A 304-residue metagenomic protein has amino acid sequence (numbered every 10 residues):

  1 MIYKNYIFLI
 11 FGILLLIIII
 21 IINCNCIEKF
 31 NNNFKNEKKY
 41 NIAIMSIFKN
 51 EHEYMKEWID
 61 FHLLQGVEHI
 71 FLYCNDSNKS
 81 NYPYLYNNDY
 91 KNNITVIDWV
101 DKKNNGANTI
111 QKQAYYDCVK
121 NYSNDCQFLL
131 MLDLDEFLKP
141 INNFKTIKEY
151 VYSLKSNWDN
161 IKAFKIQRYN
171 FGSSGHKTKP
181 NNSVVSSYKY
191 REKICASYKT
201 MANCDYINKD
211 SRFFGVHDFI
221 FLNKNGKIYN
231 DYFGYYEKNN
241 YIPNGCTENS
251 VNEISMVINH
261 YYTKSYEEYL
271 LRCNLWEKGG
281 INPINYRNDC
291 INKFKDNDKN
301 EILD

Functional and structural regions predicted by a protein language model:
N5-L63: N-proximal low-complexity "stem/linker" segments adjacent to membrane-targeting elements
D60-Q65, L85-K91, K148-N157: Short, surface-exposed basic-aromatic patches at helix termini and helix-loop junctions that form
E68-H69, Q127, K162: Short acidic/polar active-site loop segments enriched in Thr and Asp
E68-S77, I97-V100: Short beta-strand/loop segment that forms part of the nucleotide-sugar
N75, D133-L134: Short acidic donor-binding/metal-coordinating loop in glycosyltransferase active sites
S80-M131, K139-N142: Active-site-proximal specificity loops/subdomain of glycosyltransferases
N108-Y116, P140-D304: Catalytic-site signature of metal-activated, phosphate-bearing donor transferases, centered on the GT-A/GT-A-like
